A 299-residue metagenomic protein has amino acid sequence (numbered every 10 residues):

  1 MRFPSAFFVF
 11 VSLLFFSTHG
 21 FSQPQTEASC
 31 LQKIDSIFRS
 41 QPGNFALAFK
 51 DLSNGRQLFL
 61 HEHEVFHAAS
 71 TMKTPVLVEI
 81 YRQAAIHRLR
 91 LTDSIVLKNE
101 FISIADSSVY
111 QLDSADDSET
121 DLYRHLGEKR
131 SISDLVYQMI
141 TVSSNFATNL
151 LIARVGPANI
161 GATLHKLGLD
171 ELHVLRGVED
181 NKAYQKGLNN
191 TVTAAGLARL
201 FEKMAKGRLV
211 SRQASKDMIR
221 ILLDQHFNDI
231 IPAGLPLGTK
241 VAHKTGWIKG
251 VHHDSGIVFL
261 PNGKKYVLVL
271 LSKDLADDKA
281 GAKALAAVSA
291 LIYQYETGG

Functional and structural regions predicted by a protein language model:
M1-T26: Bacterial Sec-dependent N-terminal signal peptides
G20-H67: Beta-lactamase-like hydrolase cores
Q23-S40, R154-G156, A198-I230, K240 (+1 more regions): Structured C-terminal helix/loop/strand segments within mature extracytoplasmic catalytic/sensor domains
N44, E128-I132, V136, S143-F201 (+1 more regions): Mid-domain, small-residue-enriched loop/turn segments at the edges of structured enzyme/sensor domains
A46-K50, F59, P75, S94-K98 (+2 more regions): Soluble periplasmic/extracytoplasmic beta-strand elements of cell-envelope proteins
G55, H67-E100, M139, L268: Active-site SXXK
R90-D113, R154-G156: Acidic helix-start/capping segments at beta-turn-to-alpha-helix junctions
I102-N149: Conserved catalytic neighborhood of penicillin-recognizing serine enzymes
